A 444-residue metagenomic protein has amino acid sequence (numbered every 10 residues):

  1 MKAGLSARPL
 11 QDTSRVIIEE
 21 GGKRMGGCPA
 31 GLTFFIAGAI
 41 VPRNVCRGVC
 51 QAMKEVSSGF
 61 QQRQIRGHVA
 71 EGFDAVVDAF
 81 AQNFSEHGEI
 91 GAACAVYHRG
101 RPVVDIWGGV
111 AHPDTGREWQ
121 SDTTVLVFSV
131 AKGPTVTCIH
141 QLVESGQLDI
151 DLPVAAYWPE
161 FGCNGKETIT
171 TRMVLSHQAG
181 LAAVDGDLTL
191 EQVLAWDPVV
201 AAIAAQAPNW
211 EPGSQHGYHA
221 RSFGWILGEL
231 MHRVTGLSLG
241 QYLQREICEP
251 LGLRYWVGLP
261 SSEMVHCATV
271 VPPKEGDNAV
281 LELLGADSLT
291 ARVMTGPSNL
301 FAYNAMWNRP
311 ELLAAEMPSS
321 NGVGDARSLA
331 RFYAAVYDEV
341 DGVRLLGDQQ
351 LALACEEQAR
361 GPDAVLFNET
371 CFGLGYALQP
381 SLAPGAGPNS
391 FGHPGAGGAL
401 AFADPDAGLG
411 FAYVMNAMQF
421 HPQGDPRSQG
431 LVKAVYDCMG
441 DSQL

Functional and structural regions predicted by a protein language model:
R66-V127, D149: Short, conserved catalytic-motif segment at the N-terminal edge
D74, F80-A81, G100, T123-L152 (+3 more regions): Active-site SXXK
Q120-D122, Q206-G213, F223-W225, R309-P318: Flexible glycine/proline-enriched surface loops and loop-helix/loop-strand junctions
S121, L126-V130, L142-G186, A204-A205 (+3 more regions): Active-site helix/loop module of the DD-peptidase/beta-lactamase fold, centered on the serine-lysine SxxK catalytic
H177, F223-L230, E316, S320-G342 (+2 more regions): Active-site-proximal alpha-helical segments within enzyme catalytic domains
T269-A326, L353-A407, S442-L444: Active-site Gly/Thr loop motif
M317, D338, Q350, C355-P362 (+1 more regions): Short, gly/Ser/Thr-rich active-site loops of penicillin-recognizing serine hydrolases
